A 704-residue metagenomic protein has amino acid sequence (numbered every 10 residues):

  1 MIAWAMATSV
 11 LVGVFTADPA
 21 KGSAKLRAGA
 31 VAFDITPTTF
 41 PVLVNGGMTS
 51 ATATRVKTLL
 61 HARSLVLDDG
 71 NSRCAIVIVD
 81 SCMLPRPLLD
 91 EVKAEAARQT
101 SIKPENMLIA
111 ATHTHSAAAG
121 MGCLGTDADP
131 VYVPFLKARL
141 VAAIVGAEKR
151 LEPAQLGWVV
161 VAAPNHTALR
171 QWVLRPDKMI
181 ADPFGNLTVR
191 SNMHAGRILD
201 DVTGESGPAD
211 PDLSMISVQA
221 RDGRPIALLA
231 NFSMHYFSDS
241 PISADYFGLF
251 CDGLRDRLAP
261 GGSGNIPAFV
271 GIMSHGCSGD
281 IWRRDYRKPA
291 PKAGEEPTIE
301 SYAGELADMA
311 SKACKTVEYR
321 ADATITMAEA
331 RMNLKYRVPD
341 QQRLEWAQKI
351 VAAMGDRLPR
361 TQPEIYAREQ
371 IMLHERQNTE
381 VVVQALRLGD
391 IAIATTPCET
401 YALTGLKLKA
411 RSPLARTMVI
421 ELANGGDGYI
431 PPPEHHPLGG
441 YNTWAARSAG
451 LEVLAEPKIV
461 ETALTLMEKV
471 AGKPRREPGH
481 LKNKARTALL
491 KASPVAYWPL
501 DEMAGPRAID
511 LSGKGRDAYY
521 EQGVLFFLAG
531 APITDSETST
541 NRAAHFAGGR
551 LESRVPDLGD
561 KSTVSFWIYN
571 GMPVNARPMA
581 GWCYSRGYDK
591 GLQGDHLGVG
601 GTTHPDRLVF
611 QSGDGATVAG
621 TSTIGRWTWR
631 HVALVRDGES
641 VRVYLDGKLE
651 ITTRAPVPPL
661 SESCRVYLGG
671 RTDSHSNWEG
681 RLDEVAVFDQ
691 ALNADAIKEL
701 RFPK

Functional and structural regions predicted by a protein language model:
I2-G13: Bacterial N-terminal signal peptides
K21-A110, T114-V270, S274-R287, P291-S301 (+2 more regions): Conserved beta-alpha junction segments in alpha/beta enzyme cores
E477-G549, V574-R577, S585-G591, A694-K704: Extracytoplasmic low-complexity segments
A488-A492, R554-V564, T621-T628, P658-L660 (+1 more regions): Extracellular/lumenal carbohydrate-interaction signature centered on repeated Trp-anchored short motifs
A496-P499, D510, T563-P573, V632-L634 (+2 more regions): Short hydrophobic/aromatic patches on beta-strands that form ligand-binding or substrate-lining surfaces
Y519-G548, S565-V574, H596-P658, T672: Extracellular glycan-interaction surfaces
S553, P578-V609: Glycan-recognition/cleft segments
G613-A616, T653, E662-E684, A691 (+1 more regions): Extracellular glycan-interaction patches encoded by glycine-rich segments
